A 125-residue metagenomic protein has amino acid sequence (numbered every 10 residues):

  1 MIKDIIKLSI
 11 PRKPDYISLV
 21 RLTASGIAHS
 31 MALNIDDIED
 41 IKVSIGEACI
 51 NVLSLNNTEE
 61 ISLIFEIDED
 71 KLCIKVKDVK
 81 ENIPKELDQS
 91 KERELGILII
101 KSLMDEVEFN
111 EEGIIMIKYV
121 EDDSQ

Functional and structural regions predicted by a protein language model:
M1-I6, N51-Q125: Conserved beta-strand-loop-beta-strand hairpin that lines the nucleotide-binding pocket of ATP/GTP-utilizing enzymes
M1-V43: Bergerat-fold GHKL ATPase/HATPase_c domain
A28, G46-C49, K80: Residue-level detector of secondary-structure transition/capping positions
I35-E60: Conserved ATP-binding N-box helix of the HATPase_c
